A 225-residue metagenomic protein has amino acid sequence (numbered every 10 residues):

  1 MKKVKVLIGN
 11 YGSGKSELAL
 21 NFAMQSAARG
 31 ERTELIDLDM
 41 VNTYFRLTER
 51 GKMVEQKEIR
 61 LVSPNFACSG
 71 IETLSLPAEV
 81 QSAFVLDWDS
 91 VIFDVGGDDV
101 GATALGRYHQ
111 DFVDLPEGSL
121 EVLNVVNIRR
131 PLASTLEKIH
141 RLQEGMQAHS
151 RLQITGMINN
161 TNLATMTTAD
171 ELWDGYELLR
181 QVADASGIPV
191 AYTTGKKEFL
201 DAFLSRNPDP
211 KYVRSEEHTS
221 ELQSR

Functional and structural regions predicted by a protein language model:
L7: Hydrophobic anchor at the beta1->P-loop junction of P-loop NTPases
Y11: The conserved Walker
K15: Conserved lysine of the Walker
L18, F22: Hydrophobic positions on the alpha1 helix immediately C-terminal to the Walker A/P-loop
Q25-E79: N-terminal phosphate/diphosphate-binding loop that engages ATP/GTP or pyrophosphate donors across diverse enzyme folds
P64-S69, D89-L105: Switch II (G3) loop of P-loop NTPases
V100-D209: Conserved catalytic-core segment of NTP-binding enzymes
E217-S224: Conserved small/polar residues in nucleotide/adenosyl-binding loops
